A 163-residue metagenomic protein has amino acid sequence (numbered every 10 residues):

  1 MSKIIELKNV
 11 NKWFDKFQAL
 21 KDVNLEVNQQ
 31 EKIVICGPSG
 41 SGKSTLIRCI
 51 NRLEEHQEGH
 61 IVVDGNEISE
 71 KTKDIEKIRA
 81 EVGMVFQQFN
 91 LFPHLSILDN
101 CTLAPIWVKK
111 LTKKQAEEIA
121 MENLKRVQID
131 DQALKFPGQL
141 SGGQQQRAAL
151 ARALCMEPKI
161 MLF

Functional and structural regions predicted by a protein language model:
K3-F163: ABC family nucleotide-binding domain
